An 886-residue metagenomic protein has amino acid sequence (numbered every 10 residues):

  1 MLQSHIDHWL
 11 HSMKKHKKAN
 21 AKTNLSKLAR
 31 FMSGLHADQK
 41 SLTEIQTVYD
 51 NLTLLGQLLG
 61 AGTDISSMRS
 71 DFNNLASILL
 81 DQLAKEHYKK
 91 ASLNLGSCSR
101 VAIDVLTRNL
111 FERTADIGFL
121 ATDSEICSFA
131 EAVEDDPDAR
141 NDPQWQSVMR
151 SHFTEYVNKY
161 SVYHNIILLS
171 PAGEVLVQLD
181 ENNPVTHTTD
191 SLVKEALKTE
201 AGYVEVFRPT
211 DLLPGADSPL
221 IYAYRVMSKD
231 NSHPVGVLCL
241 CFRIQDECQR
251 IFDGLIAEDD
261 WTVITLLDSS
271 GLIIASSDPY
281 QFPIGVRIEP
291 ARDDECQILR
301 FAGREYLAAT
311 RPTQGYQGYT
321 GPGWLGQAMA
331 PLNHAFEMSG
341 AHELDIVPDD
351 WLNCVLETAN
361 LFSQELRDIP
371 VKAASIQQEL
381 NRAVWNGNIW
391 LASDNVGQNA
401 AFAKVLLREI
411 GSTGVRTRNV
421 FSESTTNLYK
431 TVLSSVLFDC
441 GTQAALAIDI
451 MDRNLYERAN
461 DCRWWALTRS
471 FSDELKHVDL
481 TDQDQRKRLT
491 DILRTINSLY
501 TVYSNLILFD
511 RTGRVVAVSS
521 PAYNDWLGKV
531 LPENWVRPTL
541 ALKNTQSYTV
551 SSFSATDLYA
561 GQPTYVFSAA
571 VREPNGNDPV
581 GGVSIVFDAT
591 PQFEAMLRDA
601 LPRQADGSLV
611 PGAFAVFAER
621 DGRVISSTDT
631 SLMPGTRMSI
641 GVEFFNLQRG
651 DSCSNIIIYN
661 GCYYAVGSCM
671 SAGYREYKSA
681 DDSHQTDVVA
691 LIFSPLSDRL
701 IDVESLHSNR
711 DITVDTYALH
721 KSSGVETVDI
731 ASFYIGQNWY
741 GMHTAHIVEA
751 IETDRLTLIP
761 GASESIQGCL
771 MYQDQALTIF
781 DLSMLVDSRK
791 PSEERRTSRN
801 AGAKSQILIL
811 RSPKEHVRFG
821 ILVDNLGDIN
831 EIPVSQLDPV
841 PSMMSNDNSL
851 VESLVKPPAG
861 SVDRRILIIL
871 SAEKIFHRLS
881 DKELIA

Functional and structural regions predicted by a protein language model:
L2-E86, I284-S435, R637-T716: Extracellular/periplasmic juxtamembrane segments that couple receptor/chemosensory ectodomains to their
S41-A201, L255, W385-T545, L597-A600: Extracytoplasmic/periplasmic sensory segments of membrane signal-transduction proteins
L120, C127-A130, E174-D180, L267-D278 (+6 more regions): Amphipathic coiled-coil signal-relay and dimerization helices
T122, I166-G173, V263-S270, R300 (+5 more regions): Short hydrophobic alpha-helical segments used for membrane anchoring or interfacial signaling
Q146, R150, E155-E247, D294-A309 (+3 more regions): Extracytoplasmic/periplasmic ligand-binding sensor regions of membrane-associated signaling proteins
Q146-Y160, V237-E295, L332-A359, K487-Y500 (+2 more regions): Solvent-exposed, extracytoplasmic
P234-V235, I273, V515, P579-V580 (+3 more regions): Glycine-rich acetyl-CoA-binding "A-motif" of GNAT/NAT acetyltransferases
A690, P695-A886: An acidic, low-aromatic, low-complexity terminal/linker signal
